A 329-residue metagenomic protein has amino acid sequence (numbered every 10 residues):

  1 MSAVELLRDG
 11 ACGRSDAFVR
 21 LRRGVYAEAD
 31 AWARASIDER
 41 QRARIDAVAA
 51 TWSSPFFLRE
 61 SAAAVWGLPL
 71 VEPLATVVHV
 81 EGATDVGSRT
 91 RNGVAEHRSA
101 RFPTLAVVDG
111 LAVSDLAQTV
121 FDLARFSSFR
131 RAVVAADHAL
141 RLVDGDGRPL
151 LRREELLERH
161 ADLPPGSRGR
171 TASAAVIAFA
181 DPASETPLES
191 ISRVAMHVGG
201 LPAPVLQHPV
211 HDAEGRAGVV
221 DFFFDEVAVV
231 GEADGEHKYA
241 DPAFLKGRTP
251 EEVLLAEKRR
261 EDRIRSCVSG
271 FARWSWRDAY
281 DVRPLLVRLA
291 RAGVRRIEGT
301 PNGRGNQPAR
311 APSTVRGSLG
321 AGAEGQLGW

Functional and structural regions predicted by a protein language model:
M1-G169, V294-W329: Short gly/ser-rich loop at a beta-strand->alpha-helix junction or flexible surface loop bordering the NTP-binding
S2-A11, V143-W329: Surface segments flanking catalytic/ligand-binding clefts of nucleic-acid enzymes
